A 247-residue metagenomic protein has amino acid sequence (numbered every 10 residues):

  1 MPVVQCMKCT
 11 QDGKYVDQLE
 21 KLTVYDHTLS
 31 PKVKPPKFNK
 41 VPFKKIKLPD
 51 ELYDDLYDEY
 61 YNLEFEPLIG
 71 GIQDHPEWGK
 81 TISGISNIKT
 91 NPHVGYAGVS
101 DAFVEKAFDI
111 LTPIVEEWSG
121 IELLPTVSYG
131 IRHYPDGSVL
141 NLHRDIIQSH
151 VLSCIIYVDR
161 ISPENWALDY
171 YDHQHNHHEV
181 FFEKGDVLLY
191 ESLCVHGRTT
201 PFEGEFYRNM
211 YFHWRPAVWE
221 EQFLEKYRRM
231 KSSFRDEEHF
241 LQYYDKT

Functional and structural regions predicted by a protein language model:
P2-W118: Non-heme Fe(II)/2-oxoglutarate
K45, G70, L124-T126, L189-Y190 (+1 more regions): A structural signal for short, well-ordered beta-strand segments and their strand-loop junctions that often border
S86-A97, A107-A167: Conserved double-stranded beta-helix
T90-V94, R198, N209: Short, active-site-adjacent segments that bind or coordinate small-molecule cofactors and metal centers
R132, E203-G204: A short beta-turn/loop motif at secondary-structure boundaries
D136-C194, F206-M210, R215-M230: Catalytic core of non-heme Fe(II) oxygenases with the double-stranded beta-helix
H175-H178, M230-T247: Short, cationic low-complexity segments
C194-G197, F202: Short, charged beta-turn/beta-strand-edge "cap" motif at the junction between a beta-strand and an adjacent loop
